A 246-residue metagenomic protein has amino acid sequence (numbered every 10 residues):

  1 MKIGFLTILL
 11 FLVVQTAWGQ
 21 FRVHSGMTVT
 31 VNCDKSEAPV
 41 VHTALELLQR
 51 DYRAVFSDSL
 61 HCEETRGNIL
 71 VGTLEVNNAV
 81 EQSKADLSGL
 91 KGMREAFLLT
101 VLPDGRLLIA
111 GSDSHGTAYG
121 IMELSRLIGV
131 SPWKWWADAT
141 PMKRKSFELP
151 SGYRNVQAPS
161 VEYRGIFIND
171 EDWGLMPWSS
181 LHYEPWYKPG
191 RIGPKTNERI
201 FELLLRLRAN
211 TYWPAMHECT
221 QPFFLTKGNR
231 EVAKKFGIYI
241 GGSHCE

Functional and structural regions predicted by a protein language model:
M1-R22: Bacterial Sec-dependent N-terminal signal peptides
K2-G4, S131-W136, N210-Y212: Short secondary-structure capping/junction motifs at helix and strand boundaries
Q20-A158: Contiguous, structured surface segment used for ligand recognition
D34-E37, T65, E75-A79, S160-E246: Aromatic-lined carbohydrate-binding surfaces of glycoside hydrolases
